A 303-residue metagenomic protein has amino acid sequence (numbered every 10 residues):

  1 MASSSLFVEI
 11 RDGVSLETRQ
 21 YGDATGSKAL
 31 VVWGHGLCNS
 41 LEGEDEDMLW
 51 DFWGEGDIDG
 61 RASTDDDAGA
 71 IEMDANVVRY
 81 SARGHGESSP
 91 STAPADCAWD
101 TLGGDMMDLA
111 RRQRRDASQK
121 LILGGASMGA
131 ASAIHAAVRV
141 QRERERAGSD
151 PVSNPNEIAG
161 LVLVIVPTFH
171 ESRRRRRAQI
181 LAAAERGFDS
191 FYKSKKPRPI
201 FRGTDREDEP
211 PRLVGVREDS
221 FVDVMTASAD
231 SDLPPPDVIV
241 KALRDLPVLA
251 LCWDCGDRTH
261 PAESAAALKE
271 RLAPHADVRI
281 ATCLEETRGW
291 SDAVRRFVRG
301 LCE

Functional and structural regions predicted by a protein language model:
V14-P90: Conserved HGGG/HGGXW glycine-rich cap/lid loop of the alpha/beta-hydrolase fold
D100-Q119: Conserved acidic catalytic loop of the alpha/beta-hydrolase fold
L123-G125, V164: Short beta-strand immediately N-terminal to the catalytic nucleophile in serine-hydrolase-like folds
G125-G129, A133: Gly/Ala-rich beta-loop-alpha elbow adjacent to hydrolase catalytic centers
I134, V138, G148-F188: Flexible "cap/lid" loop of the alpha/beta hydrolase fold
S172-R174, E185-L243: Conserved alpha/beta-hydrolase catalytic His-Asp/Glu region
T226-R271, I280-T282, R288: Conserved serine/cysteine hydrolase catalytic core
H275-E303: Catalytic active-site module of serine/aspartate enzymes centered on a nucleophile-bearing elbow/loop
